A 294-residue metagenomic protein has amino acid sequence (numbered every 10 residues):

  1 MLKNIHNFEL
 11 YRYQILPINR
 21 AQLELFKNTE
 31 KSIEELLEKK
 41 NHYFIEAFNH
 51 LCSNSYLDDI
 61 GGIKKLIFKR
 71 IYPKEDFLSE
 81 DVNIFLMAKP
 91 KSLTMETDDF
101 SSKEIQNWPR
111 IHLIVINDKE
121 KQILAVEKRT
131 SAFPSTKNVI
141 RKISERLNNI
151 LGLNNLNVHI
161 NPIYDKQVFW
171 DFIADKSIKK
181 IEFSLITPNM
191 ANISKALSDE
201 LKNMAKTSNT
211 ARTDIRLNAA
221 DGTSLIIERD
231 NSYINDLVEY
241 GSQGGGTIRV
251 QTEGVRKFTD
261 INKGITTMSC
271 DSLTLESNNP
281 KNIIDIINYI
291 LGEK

Functional and structural regions predicted by a protein language model:
M1-S92, F133-K294: Terminal interaction module
Y72-E127, A132: Long, hydrophobic/aromatic-enriched structural stretches that serve as scaffold segments
